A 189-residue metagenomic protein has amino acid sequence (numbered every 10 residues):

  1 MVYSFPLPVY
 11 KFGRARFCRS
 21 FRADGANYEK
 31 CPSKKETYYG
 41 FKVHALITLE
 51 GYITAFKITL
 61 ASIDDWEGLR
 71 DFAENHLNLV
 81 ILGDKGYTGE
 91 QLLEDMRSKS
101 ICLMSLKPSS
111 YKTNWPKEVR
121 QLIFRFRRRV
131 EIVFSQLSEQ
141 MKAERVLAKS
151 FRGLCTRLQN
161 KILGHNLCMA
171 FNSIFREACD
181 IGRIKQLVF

Functional and structural regions predicted by a protein language model:
M1-K85, G89-C102, P108: Polybasic low-complexity intrinsically disordered regions
P8-R14, N114-P116, R157: Short, solvent-exposed polar/charged micro-motifs at secondary-structure junctions
S33-E36, K149-L158: Structural motif
D65, F126, C155, Q159: Hydrophobic (often cysteine-bearing) scaffold residues that line and stabilize catalytic clefts of nucleotide/cofactor
W66-L69, F134, N160: A general structural signal for well-ordered alpha-helical segments in protein cores
V80, K85-R152: Helix-centered, glycine/charged polyanion-binding patches within enzymatic domains that contact phosphate-containing
T156-F189: C-terminal domain-tail junction helix/linker
